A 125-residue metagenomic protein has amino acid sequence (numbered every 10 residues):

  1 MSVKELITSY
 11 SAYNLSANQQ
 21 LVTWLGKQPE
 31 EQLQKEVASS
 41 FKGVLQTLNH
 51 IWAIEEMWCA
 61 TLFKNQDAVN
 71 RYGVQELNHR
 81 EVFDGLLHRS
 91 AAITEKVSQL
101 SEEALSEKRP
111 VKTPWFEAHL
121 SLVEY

Functional and structural regions predicted by a protein language model:
M1-E124: Aromatic-glycine hotspot motif
